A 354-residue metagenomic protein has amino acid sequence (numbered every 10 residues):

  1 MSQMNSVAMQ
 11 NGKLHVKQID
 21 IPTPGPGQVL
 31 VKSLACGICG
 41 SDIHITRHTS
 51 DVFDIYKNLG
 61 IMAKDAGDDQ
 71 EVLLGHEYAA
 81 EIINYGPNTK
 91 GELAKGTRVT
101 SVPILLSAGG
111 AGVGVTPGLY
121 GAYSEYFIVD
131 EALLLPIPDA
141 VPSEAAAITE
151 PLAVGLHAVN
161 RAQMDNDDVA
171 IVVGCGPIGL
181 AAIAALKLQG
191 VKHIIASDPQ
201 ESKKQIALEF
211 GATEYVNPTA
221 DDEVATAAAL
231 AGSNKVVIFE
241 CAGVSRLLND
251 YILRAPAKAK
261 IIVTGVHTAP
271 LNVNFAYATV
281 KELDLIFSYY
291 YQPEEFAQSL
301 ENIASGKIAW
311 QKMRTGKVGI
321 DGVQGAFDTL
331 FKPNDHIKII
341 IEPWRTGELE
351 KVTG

Functional and structural regions predicted by a protein language model:
P22-C36, D51-L105, P138-A140: Glycine-rich beta-strand-centered segment in the early N-terminal region that forms part of a ligand/cofactor-binding
G25, A94-T97, D130, D165 (+1 more regions): Residue-level recognition of short, solvent-exposed, well-ordered loop/turn junctions that link secondary-structure
M62-E71, H76, V99-V173, Q311: NAD(P)H dinucleotide-binding glycine-rich loop of Rossmann-like/cofactor-binding domains, especially the beta1-alpha1
V141-A220: Mid-domain Rossmann-like dinucleotide-binding core that forms the NAD(H)/NADP(H) cofactor-binding site
A162-D165, Q205-D284, G347-G354: Glycine-rich cofactor phosphate-binding loops and adjacent beta1-alpha1 units of small-molecule cofactor enzyme domains
Q200, H267, Y291: Residues in the short beta-alpha loop(s) of Rossmann-like NAD(P)-binding domains
S245, N249-L253, P293-G354: C-terminal hydrophobic helical "lid"/dimerization subdomain of Rossmann-like NAD(P)H-dependent oxidoreductases
K260-I262, V273-K312: Rossmann-fold dehydrogenase core element
